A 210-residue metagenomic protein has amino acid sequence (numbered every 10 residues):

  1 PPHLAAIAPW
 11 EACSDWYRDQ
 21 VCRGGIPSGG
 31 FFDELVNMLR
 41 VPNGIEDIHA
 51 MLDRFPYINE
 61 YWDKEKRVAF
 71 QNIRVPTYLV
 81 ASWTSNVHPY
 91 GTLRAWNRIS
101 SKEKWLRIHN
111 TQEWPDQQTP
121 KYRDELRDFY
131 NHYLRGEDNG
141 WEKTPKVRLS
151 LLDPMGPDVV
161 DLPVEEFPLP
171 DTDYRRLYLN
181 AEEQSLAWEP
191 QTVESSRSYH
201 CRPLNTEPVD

Functional and structural regions predicted by a protein language model:
P1-E142: Active-site-proximal cap/loop segments of hydrolase catalytic domains
P115-D210: C-terminal, loop-rich substrate-recognition/catalytic regions characterized by aromatic stacking residues
